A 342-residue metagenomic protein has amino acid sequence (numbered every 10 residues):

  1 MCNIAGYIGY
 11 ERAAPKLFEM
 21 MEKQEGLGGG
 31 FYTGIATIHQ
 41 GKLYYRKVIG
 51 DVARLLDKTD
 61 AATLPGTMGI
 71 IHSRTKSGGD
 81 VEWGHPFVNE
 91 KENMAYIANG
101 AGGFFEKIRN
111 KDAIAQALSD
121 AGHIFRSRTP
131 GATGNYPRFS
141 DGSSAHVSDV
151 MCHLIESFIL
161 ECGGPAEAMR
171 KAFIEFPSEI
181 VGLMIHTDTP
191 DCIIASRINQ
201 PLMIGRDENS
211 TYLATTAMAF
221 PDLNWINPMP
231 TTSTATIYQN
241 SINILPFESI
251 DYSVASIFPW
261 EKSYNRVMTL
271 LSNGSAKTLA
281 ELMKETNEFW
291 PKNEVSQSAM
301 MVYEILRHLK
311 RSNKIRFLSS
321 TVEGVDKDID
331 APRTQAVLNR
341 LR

Functional and structural regions predicted by a protein language model:
M1-R342: Conserved short alpha-helical segments that host acidic/polar catalytic motifs at enzyme active sites
